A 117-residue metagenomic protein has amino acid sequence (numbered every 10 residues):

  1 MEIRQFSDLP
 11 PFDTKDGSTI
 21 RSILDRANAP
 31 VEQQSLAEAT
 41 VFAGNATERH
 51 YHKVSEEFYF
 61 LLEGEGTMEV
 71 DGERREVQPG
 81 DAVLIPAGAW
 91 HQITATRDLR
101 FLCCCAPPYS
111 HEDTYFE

Functional and structural regions predicted by a protein language model:
M1-Q33, E48, T114-E117: A short, N-terminal "cap"/entry segment at the start of jelly-roll beta-barrel domains of the cupin/DSBH fold
A37-K53: Conserved short histidine dyad/triad with adjacent acidic residue
A46-E48, T67, V83, A87-Q92: Histidine-centered metal-chelating micro-motifs
V54-E56, F60-G66: Glycine- and acidic-residue-biased ligand/ion/polar-headgroup-sensing regions
L62, Q78-P79, R97: A cytosolic small-molecule/anion-sensing beta-strand core signal
E69-E73, T96: Short strand-coil-strand connectors
G72-A87: Short acidic-glycine-tyrosine-enriched beta hairpin
A87-H111: Ligand-binding loop in jelly-roll beta-barrel domains
